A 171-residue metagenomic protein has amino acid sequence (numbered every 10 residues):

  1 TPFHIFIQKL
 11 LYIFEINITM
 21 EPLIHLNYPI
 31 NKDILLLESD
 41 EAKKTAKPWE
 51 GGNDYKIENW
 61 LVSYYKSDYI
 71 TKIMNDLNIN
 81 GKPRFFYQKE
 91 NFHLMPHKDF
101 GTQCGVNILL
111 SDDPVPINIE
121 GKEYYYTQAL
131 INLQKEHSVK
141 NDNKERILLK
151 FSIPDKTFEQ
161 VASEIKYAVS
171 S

Functional and structural regions predicted by a protein language model:
T1-T19: Short, Lys/Arg-enriched N-terminal segments with co-localized hydrophobic residues within the first ~10-30 amino acids
I13-N78, F85: Non-heme Fe(II)/2-oxoglutarate
R84-F100: Conserved short histidine dyad/triad with adjacent acidic residue
H93-L94, Q134-K140: Histidine-centered metal-chelating micro-motifs
M95-H97, P116-G121, Q160-A162: A short secondary-structure junction signal
Q103, L109-Y125: A short beta-strand-loop-beta hairpin characteristic of the jelly-roll/cupin
C104-L109, Q128-L130, K144-V161: A short hydrophobic beta-strand segment most commonly corresponding to one strand of the jelly-roll/cupin
G121-H137: Conserved metal-binding segment of the jelly-roll/cupin
